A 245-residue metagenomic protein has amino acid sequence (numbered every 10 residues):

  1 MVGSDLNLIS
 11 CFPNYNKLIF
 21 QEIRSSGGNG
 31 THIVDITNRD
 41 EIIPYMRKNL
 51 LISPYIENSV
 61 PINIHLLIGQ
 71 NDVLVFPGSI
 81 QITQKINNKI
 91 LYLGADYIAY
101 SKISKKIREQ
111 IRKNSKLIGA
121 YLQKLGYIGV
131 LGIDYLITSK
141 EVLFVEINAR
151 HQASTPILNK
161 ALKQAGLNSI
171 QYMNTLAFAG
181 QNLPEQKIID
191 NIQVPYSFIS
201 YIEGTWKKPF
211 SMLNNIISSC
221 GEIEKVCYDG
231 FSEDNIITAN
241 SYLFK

Functional and structural regions predicted by a protein language model:
M1, F76, V130-L131: A local structural micro-motif
M1-N58, I68-V73, D96-A120: Active-site nucleotide/adenylate-binding loops and adjacent lid/helix of ATP-dependent enzymes
G27, N58-I62, G126-L131: Short, basic and Ser/Thr-rich N-terminal targeting/leader segments
I33-K89, I137-L143, V194-S200, G204-T205: Phosphate-binding site of ATP-dependent enzymes
E57-I118, N148-T175: ATP-dependent carboxylate/phosphate-activation module, predominantly the ATP-grasp catalytic core and closely related
L93-S139, F178-S200: A long amphipathic alpha-helix within ATP-dependent nucleotide-binding catalytic cores
G126-Q164: Contiguous mid-protein beta-loop-alpha structural module that forms a pocket-lining wall or clamp of enzyme active
T175-K245: Peripheral (often C-terminal) accessory segments that flank ATP-dependent C-N-forming ligase machineries
